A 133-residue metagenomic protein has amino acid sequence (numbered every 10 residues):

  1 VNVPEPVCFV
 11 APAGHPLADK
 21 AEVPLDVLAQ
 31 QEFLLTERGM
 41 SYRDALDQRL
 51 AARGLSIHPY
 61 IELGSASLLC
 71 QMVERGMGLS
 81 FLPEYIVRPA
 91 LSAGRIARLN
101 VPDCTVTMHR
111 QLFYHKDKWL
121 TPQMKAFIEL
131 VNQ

Functional and structural regions predicted by a protein language model:
V1-C8, A93-V106: Short beta-strand->loop
V1-F33, P122: Flexible hinge/capping segments at coil-to-helix
C8-V10, P16, L79, A97 (+1 more regions): Residues embedded in well-ordered beta-strands
A13, E84-I86, D103, R110: Short secondary-structure boundary segments
L17-A18, E32-R53, L120-M124, I128-E129: Secondary-structure junction motif
D19, L99-Q133: A late-sequence structural motif
G39-L99: Hydrophobic hinge/microswitch elements
